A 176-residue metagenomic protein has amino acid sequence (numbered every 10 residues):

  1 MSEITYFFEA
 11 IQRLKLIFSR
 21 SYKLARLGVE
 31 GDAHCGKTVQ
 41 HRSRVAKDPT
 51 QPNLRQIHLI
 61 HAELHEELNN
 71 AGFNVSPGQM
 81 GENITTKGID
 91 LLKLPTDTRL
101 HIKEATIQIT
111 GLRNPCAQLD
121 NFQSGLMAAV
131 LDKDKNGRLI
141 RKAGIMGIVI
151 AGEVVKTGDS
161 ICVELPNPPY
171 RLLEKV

Functional and structural regions predicted by a protein language model:
M1-D97, H101-I102, G111, P168-V176: Electropositive, beta-rich accessory/interaction domains or terminal extensions that provide binding surfaces
T86, K93-V149: Glycine-rich active-site loops that engage anionic ligands at enzyme catalytic sites
T98, E153, D159-S160: Structural motif
D120-N121, D159, L173-K175: Short, charged, solvent-exposed linker or helix-capping segments at domain edges/interfaces that act as flexible hinges
G137, E164, K175-V176: Residue-level signal for alpha-helical context at structural boundaries
T157-I161, P168-Y170: Protruding loop/beta-arch "assembly-hinge" segments enriched in small, turn-prone residues
